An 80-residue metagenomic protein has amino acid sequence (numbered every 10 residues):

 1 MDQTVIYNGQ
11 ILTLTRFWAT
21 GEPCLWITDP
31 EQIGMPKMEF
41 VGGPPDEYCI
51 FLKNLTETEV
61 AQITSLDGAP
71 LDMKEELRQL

Functional and structural regions predicted by a protein language model:
M1, M35-M38, M73: Detector for methionine-enriched segments
M1-D2, L77-L80: Short intrinsically disordered terminal tails
L12-L14, L71: Short, isolated positions in well-ordered beta-strands
L14-L66: Acidic, low-complexity, intrinsically disordered interaction modules
A69-L77: Charged low-complexity stretches with an acidic bias
